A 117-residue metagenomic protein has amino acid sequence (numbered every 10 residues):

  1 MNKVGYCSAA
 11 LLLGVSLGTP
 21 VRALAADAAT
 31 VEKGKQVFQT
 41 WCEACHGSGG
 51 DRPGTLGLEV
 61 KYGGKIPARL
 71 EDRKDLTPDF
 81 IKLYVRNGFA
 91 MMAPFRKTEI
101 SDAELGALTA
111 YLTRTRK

Functional and structural regions predicted by a protein language model:
M1-A9: Bacterial N-terminal signal peptides that target proteins for export
S8-G18: Bacterial N-terminal signal peptides
S16-T19, H46, E71-R73, T77: Extended interaction regions within the primary functional domain
T19-A25: Sec/Tat signal peptide C-region and signal peptidase I cleavage site
A23, V31, R96-K97: Short, solvent-exposed loop/turn segments at secondary-structure boundaries
A28-A29, L76: Short, conserved clusters of charged catalytic residues that mark active-site and nucleotide-handling motifs
A29-T30, K35-I66, L83, M91 (+1 more regions): Periplasmic/extracellular electron-transfer cofactor-ligation site, primarily the c-type cytochrome heme-c attachment
V60-R116: Extracytoplasmic electron-transfer domains, predominantly the class I c-type cytochrome c fold
